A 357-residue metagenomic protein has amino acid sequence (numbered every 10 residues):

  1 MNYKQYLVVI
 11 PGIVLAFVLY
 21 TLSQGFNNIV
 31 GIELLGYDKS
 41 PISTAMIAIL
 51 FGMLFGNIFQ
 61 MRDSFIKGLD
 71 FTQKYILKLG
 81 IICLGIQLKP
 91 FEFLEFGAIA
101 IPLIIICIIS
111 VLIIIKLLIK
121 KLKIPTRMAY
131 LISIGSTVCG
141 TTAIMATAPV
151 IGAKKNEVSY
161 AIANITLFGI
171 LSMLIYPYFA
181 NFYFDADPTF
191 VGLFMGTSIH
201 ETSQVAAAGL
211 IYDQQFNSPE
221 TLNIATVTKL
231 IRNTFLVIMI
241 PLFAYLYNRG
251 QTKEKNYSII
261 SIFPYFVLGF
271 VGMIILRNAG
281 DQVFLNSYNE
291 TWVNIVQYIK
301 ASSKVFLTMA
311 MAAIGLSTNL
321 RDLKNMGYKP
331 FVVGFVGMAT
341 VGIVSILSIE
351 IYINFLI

Functional and structural regions predicted by a protein language model:
M1, I32, F59-M61, L88-P90 (+6 more regions): Juxtamembrane helix-boundary/capping and inter-helix hinge elements in multi-pass membrane proteins
M1-K4, A16, L117-I124, I175-S198 (+2 more regions): Juxtamembrane and boundary regions of transmembrane helices in multi-pass small-molecule transporters and channels
N2-F71, L84-F91, M239-S303, A310-D322 (+1 more regions): Structural signature of multi-pass alpha-helical membrane transport proteins
P11, L15, F71-G80, L84-K116 (+4 more regions): Entry/N-cap segments of selected transmembrane alpha helices and their immediately preceding amphipathic helices
L19, S23, V111, I115 (+9 more regions): Alpha-helical transmembrane segments of multipass membrane proteins
Y37-F51, K74, F96-I109, S133-S136 (+3 more regions): Structural signature of hydrophobic alpha-helical transmembrane segments
P102-I132, S172-P188, A279-L285, V305-A313 (+3 more regions): Transmembrane alpha-helices that form the ion-translocation and gating core of multi-pass ion transport proteins
I124-S172, T189-Q214, S302: Alpha-helical membrane segments and immediately flanking helix-loop junctions that form or couple to the substrate/ion
